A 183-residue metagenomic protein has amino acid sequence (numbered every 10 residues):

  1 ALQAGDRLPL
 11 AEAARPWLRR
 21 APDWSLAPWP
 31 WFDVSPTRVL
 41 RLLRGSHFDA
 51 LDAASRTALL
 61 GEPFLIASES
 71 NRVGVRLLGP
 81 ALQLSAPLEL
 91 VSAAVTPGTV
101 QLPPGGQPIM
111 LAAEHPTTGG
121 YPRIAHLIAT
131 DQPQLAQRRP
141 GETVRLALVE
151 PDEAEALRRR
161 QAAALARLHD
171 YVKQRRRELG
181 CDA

Functional and structural regions predicted by a protein language model:
A1-A183: Conserved "landmark" site that anchors the functional core of diverse proteins
